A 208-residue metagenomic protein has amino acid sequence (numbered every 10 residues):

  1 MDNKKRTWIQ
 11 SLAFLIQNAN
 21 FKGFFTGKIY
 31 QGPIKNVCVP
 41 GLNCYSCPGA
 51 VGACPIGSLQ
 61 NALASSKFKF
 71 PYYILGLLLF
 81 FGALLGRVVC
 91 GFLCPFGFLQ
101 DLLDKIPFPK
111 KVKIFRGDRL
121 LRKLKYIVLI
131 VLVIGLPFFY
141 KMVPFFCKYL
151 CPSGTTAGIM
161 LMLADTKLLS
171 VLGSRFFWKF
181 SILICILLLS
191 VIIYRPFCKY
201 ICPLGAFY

Functional and structural regions predicted by a protein language model:
M1-Y208: Non-ligating segments of multi-cofactor redox enzymes
